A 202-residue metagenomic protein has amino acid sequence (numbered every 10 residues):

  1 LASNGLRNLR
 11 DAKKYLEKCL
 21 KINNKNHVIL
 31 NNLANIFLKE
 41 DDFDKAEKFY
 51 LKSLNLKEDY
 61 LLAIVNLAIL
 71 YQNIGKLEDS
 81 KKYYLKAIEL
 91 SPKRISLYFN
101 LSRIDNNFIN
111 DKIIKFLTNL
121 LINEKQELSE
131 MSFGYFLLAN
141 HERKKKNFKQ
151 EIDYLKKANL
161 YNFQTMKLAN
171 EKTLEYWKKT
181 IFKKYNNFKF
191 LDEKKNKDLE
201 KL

Functional and structural regions predicted by a protein language model:
L1-N4, V28-L38, L62-Q72, S96-R103: Conserved alpha-helical positions within TPR/SEL1-like repeat arrays
I88-S91, I95, S102-N106, I152-M166: TPR/TPR-like (Sel1-like) alpha-helical repeat modules
